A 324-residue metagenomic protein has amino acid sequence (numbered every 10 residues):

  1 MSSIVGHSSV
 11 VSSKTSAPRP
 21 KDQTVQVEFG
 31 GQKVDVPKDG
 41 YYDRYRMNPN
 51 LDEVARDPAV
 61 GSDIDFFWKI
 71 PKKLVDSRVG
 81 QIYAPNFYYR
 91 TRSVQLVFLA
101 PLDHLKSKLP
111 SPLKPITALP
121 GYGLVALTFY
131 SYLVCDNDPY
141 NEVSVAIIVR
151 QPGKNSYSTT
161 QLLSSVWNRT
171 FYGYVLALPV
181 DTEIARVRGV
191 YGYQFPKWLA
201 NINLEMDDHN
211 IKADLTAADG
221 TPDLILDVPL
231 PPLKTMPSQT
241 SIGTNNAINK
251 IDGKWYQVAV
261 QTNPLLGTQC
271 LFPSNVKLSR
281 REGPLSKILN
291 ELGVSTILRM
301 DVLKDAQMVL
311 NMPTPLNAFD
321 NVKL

Functional and structural regions predicted by a protein language model:
S2-G80, L178-L324: Interaction-surface and assembly-scaffold signal
V79-L124: N-terminal ordered "arm"
N86, S131-L133, L289, T296: Hydrophobic alpha-helical segments, principally membrane-spanning helices and signal/leader peptides
Y88-T91, P120, Y140, I251 (+2 more regions): A generic structural signal for short, non-catalytic loop/turn and secondary-structure boundary residues
L96-F98, I147, V276: Short beta-strand element of the conserved SAM-dependent methyltransferase core
P101-D103, Y132-V134, R150-K154, A218 (+3 more regions): Generic structural motif
A126-D223: Aromatic- and glycine-enriched beta-alpha-beta binding-site module
